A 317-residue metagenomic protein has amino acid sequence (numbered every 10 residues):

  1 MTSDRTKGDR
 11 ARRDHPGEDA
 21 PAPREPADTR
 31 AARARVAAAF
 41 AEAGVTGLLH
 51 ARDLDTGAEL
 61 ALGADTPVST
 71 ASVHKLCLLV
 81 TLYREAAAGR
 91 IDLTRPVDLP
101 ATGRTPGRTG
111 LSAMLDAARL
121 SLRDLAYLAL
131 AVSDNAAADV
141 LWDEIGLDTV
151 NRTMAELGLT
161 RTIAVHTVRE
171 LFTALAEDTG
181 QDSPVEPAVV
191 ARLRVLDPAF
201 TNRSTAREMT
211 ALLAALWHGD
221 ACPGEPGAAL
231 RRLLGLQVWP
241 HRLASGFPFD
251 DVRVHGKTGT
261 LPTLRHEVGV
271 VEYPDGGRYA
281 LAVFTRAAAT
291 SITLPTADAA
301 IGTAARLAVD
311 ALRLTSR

Functional and structural regions predicted by a protein language model:
T2-K7, R12-G17, A22-V36, T201 (+2 more regions): Structured C-terminal helix/loop/strand segments within mature extracytoplasmic catalytic/sensor domains
A31-A64, E272: A short, well-structured edge-of-sheet supersecondary motif
A43-T46, W142-L213, W217, A221: Mid-domain, small-residue-enriched loop/turn segments at the edges of structured enzyme/sensor domains
L62-G63, S121-L125, V132-A137, V190-D197 (+1 more regions): Flexible glycine/proline-enriched surface loops and loop-helix/loop-strand junctions
S69-V97, L281: Active-site SXXK
T94-R108, I145, V168-L171: Acidic helix-start/capping segments at beta-turn-to-alpha-helix junctions
T102-L141: Conserved catalytic neighborhood of penicillin-recognizing serine enzymes
